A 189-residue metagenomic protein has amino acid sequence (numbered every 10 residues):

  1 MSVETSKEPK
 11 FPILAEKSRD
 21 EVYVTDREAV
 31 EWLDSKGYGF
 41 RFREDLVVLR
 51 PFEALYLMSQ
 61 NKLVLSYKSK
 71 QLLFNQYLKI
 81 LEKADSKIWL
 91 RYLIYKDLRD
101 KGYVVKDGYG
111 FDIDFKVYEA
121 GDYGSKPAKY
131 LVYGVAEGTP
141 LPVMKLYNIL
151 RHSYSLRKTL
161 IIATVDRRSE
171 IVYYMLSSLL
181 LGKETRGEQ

Functional and structural regions predicted by a protein language model:
M1-Q189: Long Lys/Arg-rich low-complexity intrinsically disordered regions in nucleic-acid-associated proteins
